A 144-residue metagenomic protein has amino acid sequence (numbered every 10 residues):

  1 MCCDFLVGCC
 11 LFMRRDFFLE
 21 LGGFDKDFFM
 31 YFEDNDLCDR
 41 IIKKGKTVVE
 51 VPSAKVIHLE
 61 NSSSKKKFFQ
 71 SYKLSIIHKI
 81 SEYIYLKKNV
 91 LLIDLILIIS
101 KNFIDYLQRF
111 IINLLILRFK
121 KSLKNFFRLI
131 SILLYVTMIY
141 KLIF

Functional and structural regions predicted by a protein language model:
M1-C3, L74-S75: Short Gly/Pro-enriched turn/cap motifs at secondary-structure boundaries
D4-G23, D27-K55: A short, conserved alpha-helix in the catalytic core of glycosyltransferases
L11, S62, Y106-R109: Hydrophobic transmembrane alpha-helices of multi-pass small-molecule transporters
D36-D39, S81-Y85: Hydrophobic side chains within alpha-helical segments
V51-S53, L59, L142: Conserved beta-strand termini and adjacent loop/short-helix elements that scaffold enzyme active sites in alpha/beta
I57-I80: Nucleotide-sugar-dependent glycosyltransferase catalytic core
Y72-S81, K87, L91-F144: Non-catalytic, C-terminal membrane-associated alpha-helical segments of glycosyltransferases
